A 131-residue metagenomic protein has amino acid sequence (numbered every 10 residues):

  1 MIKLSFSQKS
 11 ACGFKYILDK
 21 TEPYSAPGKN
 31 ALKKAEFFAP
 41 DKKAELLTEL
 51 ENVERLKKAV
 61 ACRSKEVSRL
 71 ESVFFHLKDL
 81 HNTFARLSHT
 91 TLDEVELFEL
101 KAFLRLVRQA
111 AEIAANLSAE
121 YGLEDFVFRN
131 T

Functional and structural regions predicted by a protein language model:
M1-T131: Conserved amphipathic alpha-helical "coupling/scaffold" segments that transmit conformational changes between domains
